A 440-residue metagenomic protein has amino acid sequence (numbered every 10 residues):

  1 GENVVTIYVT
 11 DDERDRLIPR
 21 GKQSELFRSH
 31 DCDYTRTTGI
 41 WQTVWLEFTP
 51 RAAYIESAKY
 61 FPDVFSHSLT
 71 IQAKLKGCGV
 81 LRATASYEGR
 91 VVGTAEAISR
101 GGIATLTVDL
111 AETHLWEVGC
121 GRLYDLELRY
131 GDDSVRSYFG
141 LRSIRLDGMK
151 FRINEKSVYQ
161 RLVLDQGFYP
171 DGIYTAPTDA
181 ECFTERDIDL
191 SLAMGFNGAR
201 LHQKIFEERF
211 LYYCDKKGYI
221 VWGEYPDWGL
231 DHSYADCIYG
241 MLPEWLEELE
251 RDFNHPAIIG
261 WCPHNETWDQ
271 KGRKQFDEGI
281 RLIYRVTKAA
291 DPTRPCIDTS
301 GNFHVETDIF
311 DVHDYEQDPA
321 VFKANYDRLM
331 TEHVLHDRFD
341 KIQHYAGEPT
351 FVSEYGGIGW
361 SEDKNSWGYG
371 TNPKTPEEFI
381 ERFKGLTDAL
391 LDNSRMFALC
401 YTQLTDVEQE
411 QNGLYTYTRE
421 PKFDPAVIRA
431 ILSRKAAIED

Functional and structural regions predicted by a protein language model:
G1-E208, Y213, G218, E244 (+7 more regions): Secreted/periplasmic carbohydrate-active enzymes, especially glycoside hydrolases
R145-M149, F206-L211, S233-R251, M330-K341: Alpha-helical scaffolding within the catalytic cores of extracellular/periplasmic polymer-degrading hydrolases
Q160-R161, G223-P243: Active-site-adjacent "subsite" loops/lids of carbohydrate-active enzymes
Y169-G172, G223-E224, L230, G359-K364: Short acidic/His/Gly/Ser-rich catalytic and metal-binding motifs that mark active-site loops of diverse hydrolases
I205-E207, D227-G229, E266-T267, N302 (+2 more regions): Active-site-proximal loop/turn and secondary-structure-junction residues that shape catalytic pockets, frequently
G218-Y225, D311: Short hydrophobic/aromatic-enriched beta-strand-loop microsegments
W245-K274: Active-site groove signature of glycoside hydrolases
W268, G272, D277-L391: Extracellular glycoside hydrolase catalytic/binding regions
